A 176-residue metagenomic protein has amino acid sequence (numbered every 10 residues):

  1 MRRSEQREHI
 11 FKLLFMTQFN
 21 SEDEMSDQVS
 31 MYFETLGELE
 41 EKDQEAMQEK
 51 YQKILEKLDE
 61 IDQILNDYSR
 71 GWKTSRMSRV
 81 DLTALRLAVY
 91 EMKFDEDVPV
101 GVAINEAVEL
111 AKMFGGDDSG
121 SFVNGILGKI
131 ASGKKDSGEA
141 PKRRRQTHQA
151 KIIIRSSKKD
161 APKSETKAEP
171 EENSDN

Functional and structural regions predicted by a protein language model:
M1-M113, D118-G120, N124-N176: N-terminal interaction/assembly modules
